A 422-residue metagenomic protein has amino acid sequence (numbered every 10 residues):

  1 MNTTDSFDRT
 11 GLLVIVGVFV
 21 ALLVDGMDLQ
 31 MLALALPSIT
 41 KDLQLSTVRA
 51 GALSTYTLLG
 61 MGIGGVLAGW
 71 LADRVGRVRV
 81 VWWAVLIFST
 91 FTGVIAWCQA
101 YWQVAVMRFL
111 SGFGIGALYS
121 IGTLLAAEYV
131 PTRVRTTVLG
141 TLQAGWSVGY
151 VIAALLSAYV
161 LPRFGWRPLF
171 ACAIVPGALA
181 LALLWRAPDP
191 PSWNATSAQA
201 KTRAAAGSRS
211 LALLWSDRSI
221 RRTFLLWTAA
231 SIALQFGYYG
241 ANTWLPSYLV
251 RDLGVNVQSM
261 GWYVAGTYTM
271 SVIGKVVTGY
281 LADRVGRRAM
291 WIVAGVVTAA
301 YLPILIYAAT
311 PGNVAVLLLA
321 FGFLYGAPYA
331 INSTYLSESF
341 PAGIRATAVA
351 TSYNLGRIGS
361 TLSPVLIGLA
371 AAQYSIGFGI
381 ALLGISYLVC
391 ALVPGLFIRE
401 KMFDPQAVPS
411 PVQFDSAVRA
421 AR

Functional and structural regions predicted by a protein language model:
M1-M27: Cytosolic juxtamembrane N-terminal segment immediately preceding the first transmembrane helix of multi-pass
A33, I220-V272: Extracytoplasmic gate region of multi-pass secondary transporters
A33-I63, Q258-S259: Extracellular/periplasmic helix-loop-helix junction of adjacent transmembrane segments in MFS-like secondary
Q44, G76, W97-Q103, P131 (+2 more regions): Helix-breaking motifs and short loop linkers at transmembrane-helix boundaries and internal kinks in secondary membrane
I63-Q99, V285: Conserved MFS/SLC helix-loop-helix module at the cytosolic interface between two early adjacent transmembrane helices
M107-A144: Cytoplasmic helix-loop-helix junction between adjacent transmembrane helices in 12-TM secondary transporters
L142-W185: Helix-loop-helix hairpin linking two adjacent transmembrane segments in secondary transporters
A282-N332: C-terminal transmembrane helical hairpin of 12-TM major facilitator-type secondary transporters
